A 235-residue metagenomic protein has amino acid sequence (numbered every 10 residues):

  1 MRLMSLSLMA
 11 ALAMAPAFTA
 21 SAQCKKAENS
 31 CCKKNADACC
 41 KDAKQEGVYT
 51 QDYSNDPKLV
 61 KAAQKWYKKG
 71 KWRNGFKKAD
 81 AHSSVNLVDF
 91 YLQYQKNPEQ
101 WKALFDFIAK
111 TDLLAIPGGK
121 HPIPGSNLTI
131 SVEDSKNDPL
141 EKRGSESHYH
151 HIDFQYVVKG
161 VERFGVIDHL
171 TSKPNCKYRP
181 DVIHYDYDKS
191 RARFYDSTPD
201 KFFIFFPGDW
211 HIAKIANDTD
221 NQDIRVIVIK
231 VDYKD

Functional and structural regions predicted by a protein language model:
M1-L6, Q23: Positively charged n-region of N-terminal signal peptides that target proteins for export
S7-A17: Bacterial N-terminal signal peptides
F18-A81: Sec-dependent signal peptide cleavage junction
Q64-S131, K142: A short, N-terminal "cap"/entry segment at the start of jelly-roll beta-barrel domains of the cupin/DSBH fold
L128-S147, V158, E162-S172, P207: Conserved short histidine dyad/triad with adjacent acidic residue
H150-E162, D168, Y178-I183, K230: Short, conserved beta-strand element in jelly-roll/cupin
Y195-A216: Conserved metal-binding segment of the jelly-roll/cupin
F202-F203, N221-D235: A short hydrophobic beta-strand segment most commonly corresponding to one strand of the jelly-roll/cupin
